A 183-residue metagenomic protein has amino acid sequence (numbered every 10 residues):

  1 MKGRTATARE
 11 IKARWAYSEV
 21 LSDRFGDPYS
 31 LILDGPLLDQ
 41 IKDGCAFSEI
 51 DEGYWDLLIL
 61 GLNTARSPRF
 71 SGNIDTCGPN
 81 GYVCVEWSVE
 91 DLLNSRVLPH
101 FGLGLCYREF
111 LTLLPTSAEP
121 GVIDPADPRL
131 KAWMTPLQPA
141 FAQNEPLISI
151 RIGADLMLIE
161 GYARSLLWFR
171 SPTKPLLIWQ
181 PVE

Functional and structural regions predicted by a protein language model:
M1-G44: Intrinsically disordered, low-structural-confidence terminal and linker regions
K2, R9, Q143-E183: A short, basic-hydrophobic beta/loop patch
L31, D39-M157, F169-R170: Short alpha-helix boundary/capping and kink motifs at helix termini
